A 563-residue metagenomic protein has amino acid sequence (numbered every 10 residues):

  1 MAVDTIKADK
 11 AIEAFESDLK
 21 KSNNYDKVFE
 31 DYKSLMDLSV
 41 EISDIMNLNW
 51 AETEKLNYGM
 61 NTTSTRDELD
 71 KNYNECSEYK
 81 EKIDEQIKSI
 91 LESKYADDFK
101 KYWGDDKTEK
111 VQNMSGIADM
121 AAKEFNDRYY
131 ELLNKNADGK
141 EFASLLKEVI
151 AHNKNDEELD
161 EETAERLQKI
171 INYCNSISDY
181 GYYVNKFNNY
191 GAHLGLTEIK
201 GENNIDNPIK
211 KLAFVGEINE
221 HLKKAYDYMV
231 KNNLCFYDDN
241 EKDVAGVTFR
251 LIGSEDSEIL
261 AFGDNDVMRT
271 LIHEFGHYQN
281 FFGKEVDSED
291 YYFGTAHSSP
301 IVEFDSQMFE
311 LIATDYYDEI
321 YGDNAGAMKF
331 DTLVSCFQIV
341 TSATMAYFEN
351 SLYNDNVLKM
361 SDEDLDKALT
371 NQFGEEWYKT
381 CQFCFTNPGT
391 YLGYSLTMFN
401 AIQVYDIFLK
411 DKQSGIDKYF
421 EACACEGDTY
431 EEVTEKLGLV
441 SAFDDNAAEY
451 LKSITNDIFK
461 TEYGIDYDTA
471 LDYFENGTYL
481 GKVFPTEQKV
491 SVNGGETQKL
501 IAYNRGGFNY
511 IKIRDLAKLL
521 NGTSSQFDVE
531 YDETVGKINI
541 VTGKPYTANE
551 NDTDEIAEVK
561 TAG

Functional and structural regions predicted by a protein language model:
A2-A164: Noncatalytic, helix-rich "gating/capping" subdomain that lines the substrate-entry/channel surface of large enzyme
V3-D9, A14-E16, K20, D37 (+7 more regions): C-terminal, non-catalytic "cap/extension" segments appended to globular domains
Q112, G116-F262, T469, E475: Contiguous, non-catalytic segments that form substrate-binding/exosite surfaces or channel walls
D266-E285, S306, T397: Active-site recognition of the HExxH zinc-binding catalytic motif
Y292-D305, V334-F337, D362, T386-Y394: Active-site metal-coordination segments of metallo-dependent hydrolases
P300-D315, T397-N400: An active-site-proximal "capping" alpha-helix that borders the catalytic cofactor pocket
D315-F385: Long, amphipathic alpha-helical stalk/connector segments used for oligomerization, subunit docking, or mechanical
D472-G563: Primary recognition of N-terminal secretory signal peptides and signal-anchoring hydrophobic helices
